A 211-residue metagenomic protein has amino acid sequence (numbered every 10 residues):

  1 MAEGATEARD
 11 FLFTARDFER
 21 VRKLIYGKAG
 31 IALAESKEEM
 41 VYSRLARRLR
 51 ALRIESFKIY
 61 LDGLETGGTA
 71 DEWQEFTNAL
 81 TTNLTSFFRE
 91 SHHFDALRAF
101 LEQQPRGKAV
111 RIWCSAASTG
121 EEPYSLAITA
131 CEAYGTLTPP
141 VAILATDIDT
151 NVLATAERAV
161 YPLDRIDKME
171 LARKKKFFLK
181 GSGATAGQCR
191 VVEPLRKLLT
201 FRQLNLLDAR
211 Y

Functional and structural regions predicted by a protein language model:
A2-S115, L195: Conserved AdoMet
R47, T66, E132, T150 (+1 more regions): Active-site micro-motifs of SAM-dependent methyltransferase domains
L49, A130-Y134, V160: Conserved hydrophobic residues forming the short capping helix/wall of the S-adenosyl-L-methionine
D95, Y124, A154: Alpha-helical elements of the RecA-like P-loop NTPase motor core of helicases
R98-L101, P123-A133: Short, well-ordered amphipathic alpha-helices
G107-S125, A142-L144: Conserved class I S-adenosyl-L-methionine
A109, T136-Y211: Extended basic-aromatic, gly/pro-enriched interface segments that bind polyanionic ligands
